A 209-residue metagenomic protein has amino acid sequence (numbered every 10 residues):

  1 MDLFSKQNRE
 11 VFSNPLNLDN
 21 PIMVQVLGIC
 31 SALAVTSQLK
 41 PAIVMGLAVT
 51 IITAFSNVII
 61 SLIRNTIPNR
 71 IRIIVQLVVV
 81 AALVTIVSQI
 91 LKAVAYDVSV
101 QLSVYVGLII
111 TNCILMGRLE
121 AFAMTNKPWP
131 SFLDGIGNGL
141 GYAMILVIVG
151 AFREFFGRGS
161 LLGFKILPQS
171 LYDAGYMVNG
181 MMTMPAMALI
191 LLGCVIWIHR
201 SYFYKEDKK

Functional and structural regions predicted by a protein language model:
F12-I22: N-terminal membrane topogenic signal
N14, S61-N65, P130-N138: Short amphipathic alpha-helical coupling elements at transmembrane boundaries
G28-L33, V49-A54, A81-S88, I110-I114 (+2 more regions): Hydrophobic core segments of alpha-helical transmembrane domains in multi-pass membrane transport and ion-translocation
L39-F55, V75, S99-I110: Structural signature of hydrophobic alpha-helical transmembrane segments
S56-N69, M116-N126, R200: C-terminal ends of transmembrane helices
I67-V80, Q101-G107, D134: Cytoplasmic-side transmembrane-helix entry/capping segments in multi-pass membrane proteins
I86-Q101: Transmembrane alpha-helix boundary signature
P130-K209: C-terminal transmembrane helix-loop-helix hairpin of multi-pass membrane proteins
